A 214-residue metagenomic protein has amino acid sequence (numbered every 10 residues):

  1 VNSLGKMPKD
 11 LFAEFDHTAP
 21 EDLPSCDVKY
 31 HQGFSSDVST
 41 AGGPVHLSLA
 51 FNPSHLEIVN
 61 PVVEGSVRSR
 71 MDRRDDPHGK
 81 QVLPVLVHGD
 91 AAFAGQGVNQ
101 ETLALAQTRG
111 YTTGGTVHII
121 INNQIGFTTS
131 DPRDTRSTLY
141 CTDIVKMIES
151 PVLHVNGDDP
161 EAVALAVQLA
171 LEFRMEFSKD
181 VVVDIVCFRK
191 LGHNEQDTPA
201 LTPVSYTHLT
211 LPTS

Functional and structural regions predicted by a protein language model:
V1-V85, A91-N99, L103-V117, I121-P132 (+3 more regions): Conserved internal helical-beta-strand scaffold that buttresses enzyme catalytic cores
T108, I144, F173: Hydrophobic/aromatic ligand-binding patch that stacks against planar heteroaromatic rings of cofactors or nucleotides
D131-T135, E149-V182, C187-L191: Conserved phosphate-handling catalytic cores of large alpha/beta enzymes
R136-T142: Short, glycine/polar-rich helix-capping loops at beta-to-alpha or helix-loop-helix junctions that flank or form
D143-E149: Short helix-loop-beta junction
V183-F188, D197-S205: Polynucleotide-recognition surfaces of large bacterial nucleic-acid defense/processing enzymes
T207-T213: Conserved small/polar residues in nucleotide/adenosyl-binding loops
